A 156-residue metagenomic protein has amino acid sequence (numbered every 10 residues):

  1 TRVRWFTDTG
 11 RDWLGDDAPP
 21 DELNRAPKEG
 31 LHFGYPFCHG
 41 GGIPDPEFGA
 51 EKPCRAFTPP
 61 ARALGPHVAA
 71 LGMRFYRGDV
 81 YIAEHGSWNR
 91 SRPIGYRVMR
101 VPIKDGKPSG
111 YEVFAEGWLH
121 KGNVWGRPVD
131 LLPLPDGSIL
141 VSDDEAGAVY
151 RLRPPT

Functional and structural regions predicted by a protein language model:
T1-A115, K121-G122, G126, L134-D136 (+1 more regions): Beta-propeller domain segments
R11, A146-G147: Loop/turn residues immediately N-terminal
I139-S142: Short, exposed beta-strand-loop hairpins at the edges of beta-sheets in extracellular/periplasmic proteins
